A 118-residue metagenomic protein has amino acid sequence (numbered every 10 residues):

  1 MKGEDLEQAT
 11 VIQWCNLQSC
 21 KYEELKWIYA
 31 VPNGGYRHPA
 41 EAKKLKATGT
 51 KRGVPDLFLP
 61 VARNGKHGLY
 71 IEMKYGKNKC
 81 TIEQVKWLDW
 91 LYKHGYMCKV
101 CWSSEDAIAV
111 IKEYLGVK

Functional and structural regions predicted by a protein language model:
M1-K118: Catalytic phosphate/metal-binding cores of nucleic-acid and nucleotide-processing enzymes, i.e., regions that mediate
